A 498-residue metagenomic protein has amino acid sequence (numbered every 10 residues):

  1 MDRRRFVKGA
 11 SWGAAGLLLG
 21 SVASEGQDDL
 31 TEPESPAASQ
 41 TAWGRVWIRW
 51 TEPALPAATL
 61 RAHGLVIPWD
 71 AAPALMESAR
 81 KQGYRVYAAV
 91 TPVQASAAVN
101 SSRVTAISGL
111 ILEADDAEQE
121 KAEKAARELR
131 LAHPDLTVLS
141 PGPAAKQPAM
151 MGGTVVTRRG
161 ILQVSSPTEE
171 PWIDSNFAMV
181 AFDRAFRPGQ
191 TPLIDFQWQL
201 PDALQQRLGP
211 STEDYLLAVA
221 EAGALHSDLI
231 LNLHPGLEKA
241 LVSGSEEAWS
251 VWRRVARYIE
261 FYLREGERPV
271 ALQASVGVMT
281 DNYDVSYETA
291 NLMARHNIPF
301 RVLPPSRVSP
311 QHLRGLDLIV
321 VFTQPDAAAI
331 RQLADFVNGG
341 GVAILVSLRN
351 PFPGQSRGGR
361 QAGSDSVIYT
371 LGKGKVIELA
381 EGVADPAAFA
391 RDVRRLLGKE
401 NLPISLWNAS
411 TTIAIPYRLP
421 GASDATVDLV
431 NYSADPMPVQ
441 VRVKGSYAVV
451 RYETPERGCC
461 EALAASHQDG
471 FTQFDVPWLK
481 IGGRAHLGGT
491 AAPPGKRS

Functional and structural regions predicted by a protein language model:
R5-E25: N-terminal export signals
F6-V7, T31, R497: Positively charged, lysine/arginine-rich intrinsically disordered segments
W12, G20, E34-S35, A462: Short, intrinsically disordered, low-complexity terminal segments
G13, G26, V251-R254, I259 (+1 more regions): Compositionally biased non-globular segments, especially hydrophobic aliphatic-rich helices of signal peptides
A23-L30, T426: Intrinsically disordered, low-complexity regulatory regions of eukaryotic regulatory proteins
L30-L313, L318-T323, I330-R331, V337 (+2 more regions): Glycan-processing catalytic domains of CAZymes
L110, E120-K121, S140, W172-F177 (+8 more regions): A conserved amphipathic helix/loop scaffold that creates a polar/acidic microenvironment used either to coordinate
